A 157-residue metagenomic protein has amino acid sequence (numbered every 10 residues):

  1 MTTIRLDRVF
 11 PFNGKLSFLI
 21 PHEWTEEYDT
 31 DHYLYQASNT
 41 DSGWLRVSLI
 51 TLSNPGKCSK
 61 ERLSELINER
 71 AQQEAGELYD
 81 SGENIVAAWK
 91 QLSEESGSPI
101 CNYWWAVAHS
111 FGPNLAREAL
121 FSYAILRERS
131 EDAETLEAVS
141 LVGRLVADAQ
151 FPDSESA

Functional and structural regions predicted by a protein language model:
M1, Q91, N114-L120, D132 (+1 more regions): Intrinsically disordered, low-complexity terminal and linker regions enriched in polar/acidic and proline-rich content
T2-E69, E77, E95-G97: Secretory pathway targeting signatures of secreted, lumenal, and periplasmic proteins
W24, L120-A157: Surface-exposed amphipathic alpha-helical segments
Y35-A37, W104-A108, A149: Short beta-strand element of the conserved SAM-dependent methyltransferase core
G43-S48, N84-A87, A116-Y123: Glycine-rich, often proline-containing surface loops adjacent to acidic residues and nearby aromatics that form
S53, A71, I125-R127: Beta-strand elements of well-folded, non-transmembrane domains
S64-R117, S156: Signature of long, low-cysteine stretches enriched in small and polar/charged residues
